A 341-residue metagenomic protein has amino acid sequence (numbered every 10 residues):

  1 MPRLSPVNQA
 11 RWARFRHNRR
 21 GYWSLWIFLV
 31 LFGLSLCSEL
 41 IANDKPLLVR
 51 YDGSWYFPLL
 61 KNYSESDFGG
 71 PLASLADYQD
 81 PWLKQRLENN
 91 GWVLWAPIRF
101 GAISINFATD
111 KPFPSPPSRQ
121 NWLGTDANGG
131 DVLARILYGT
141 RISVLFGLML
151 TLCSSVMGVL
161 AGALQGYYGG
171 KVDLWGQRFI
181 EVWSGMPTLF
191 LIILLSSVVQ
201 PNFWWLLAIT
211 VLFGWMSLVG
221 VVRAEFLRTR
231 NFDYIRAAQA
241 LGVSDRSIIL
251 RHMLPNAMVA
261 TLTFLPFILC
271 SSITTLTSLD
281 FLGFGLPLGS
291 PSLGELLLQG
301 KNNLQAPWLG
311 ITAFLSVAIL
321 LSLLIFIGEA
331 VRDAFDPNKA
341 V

Functional and structural regions predicted by a protein language model:
M1-S155, V159, A163-L164, G289 (+3 more regions): Gly/Trp-centered helix-boundary motif
T125-V341: Alpha-helical transmembrane segments of integral membrane proteins, especially multi-pass inner/plasma-membrane
